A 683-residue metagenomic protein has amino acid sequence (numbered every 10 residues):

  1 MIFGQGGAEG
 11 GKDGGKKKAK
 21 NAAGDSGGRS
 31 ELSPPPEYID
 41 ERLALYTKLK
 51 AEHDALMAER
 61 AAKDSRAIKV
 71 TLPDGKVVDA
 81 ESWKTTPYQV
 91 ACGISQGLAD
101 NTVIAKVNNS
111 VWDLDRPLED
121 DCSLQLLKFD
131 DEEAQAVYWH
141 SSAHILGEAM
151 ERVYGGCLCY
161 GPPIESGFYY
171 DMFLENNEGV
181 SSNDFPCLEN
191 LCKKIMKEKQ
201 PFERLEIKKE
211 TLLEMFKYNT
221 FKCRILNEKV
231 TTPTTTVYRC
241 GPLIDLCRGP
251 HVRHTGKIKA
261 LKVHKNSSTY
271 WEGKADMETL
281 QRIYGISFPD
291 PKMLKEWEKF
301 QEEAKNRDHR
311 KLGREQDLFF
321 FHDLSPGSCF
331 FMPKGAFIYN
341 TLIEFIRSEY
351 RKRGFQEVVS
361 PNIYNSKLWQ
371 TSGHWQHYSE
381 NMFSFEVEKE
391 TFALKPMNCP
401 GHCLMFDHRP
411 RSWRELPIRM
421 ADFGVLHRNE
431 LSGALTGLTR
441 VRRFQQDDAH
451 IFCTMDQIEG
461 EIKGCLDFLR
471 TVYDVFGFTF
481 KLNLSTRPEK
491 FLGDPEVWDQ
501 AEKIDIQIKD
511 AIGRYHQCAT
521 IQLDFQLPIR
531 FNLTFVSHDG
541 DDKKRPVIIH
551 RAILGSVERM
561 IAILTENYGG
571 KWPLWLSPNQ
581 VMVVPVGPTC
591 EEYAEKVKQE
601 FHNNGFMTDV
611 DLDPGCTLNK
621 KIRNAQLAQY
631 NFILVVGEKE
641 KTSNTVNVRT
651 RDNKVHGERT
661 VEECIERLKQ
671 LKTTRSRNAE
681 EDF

Functional and structural regions predicted by a protein language model:
M1-C159, P163-E165, D171-F683: NTP/phosphate- and nucleic-acid-binding module
